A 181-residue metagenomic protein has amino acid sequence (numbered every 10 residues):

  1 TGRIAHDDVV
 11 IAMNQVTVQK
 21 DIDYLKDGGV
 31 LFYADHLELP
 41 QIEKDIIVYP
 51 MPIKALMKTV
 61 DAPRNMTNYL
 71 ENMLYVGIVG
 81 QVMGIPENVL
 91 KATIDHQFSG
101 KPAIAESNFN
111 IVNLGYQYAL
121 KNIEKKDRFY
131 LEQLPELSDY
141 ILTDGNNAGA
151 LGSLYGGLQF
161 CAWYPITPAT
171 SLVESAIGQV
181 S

Functional and structural regions predicted by a protein language model:
T1-G156, F160-A162: Active-site cofactor/cluster-binding pocket
G149, S153-A176, V180-S181: Extended, hydrophobic alpha-helical segments in both membrane/secreted and soluble proteins
